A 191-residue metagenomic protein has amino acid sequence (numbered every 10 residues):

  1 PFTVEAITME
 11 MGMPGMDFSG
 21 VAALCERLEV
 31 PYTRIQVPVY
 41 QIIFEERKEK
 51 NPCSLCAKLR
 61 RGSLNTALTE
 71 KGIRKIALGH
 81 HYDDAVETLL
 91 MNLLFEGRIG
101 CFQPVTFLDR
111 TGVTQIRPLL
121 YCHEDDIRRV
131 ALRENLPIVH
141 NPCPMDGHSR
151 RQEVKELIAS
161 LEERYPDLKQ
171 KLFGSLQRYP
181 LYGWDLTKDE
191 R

Functional and structural regions predicted by a protein language model:
P1-E87, F95, D125-R133: ATP-dependent adenylation/nucleotidyltransferase module used to activate substrates
T3, I76, D83-E163: Catalytic subdomain that performs nucleotidyl-dependent activation
M11-M13, V39-Q41, T106-D109, C122 (+2 more regions): Residue-level detector of flexible, active-site-proximal loop/helix-junction positions within diverse enzyme catalytic
L24, E162, P166: Long, contiguous binding/interaction regions
I43-E46, R150-Q152, L181-G183: Short, solvent-exposed polar/charged micro-motifs at secondary-structure junctions
L59, C122, D167: Conserved active-site and cofactor/substrate-binding residues in soluble primary-metabolism enzymes
D167-R191: A short, charged, Gly/Pro-tolerant segment at domain boundaries
